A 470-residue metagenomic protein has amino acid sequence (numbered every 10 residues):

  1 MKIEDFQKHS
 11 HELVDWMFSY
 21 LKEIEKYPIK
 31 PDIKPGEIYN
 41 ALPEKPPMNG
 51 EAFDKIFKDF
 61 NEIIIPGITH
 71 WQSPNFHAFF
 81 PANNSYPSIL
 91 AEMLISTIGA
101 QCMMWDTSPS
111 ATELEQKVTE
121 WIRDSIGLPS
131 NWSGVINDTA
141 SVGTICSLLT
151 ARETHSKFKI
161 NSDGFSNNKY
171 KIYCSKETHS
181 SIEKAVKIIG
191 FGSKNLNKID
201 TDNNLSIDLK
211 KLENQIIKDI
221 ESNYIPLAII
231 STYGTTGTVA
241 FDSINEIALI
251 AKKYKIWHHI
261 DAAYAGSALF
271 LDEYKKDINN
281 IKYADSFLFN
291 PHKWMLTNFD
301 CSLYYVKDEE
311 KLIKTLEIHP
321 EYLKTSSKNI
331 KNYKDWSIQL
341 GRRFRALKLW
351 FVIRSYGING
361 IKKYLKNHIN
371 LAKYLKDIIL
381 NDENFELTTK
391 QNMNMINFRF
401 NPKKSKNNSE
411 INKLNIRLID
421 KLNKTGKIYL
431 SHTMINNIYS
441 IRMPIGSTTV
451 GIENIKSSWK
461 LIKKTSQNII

Functional and structural regions predicted by a protein language model:
M1-N131, K424, I428, Y439 (+2 more regions): N-terminal entrance/gating region of PLP-dependent enzymes' catalytic architecture
I3, I98-D106, L128-I136, S166-Y170 (+4 more regions): Glycine- and acidic
S110, T139-K311: Conserved PLP-enzyme active-site core in the AAT-like
T235, N279-E383: Active-site C-terminal subdomain of aminotransferase-like
A248, K252, L380, N423: Anion (oxyanion) recognition and catalysis
E386-Q391, L430-M434: Short beta-strand
L387-L422: Conserved PLP-binding catalytic core of the aspartate aminotransferase-like
N397-N408, K427-K456: Conserved PLP-binding active-site segment of the aspartate aminotransferase-like
